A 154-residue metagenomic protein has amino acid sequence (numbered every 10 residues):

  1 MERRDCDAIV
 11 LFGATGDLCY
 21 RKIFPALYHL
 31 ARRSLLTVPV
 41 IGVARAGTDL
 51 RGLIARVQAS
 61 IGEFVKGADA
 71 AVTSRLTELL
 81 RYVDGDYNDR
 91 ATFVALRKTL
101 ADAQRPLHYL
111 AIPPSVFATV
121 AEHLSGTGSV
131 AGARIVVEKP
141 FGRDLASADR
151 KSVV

Functional and structural regions predicted by a protein language model:
M1-G52, R97-K98: N-terminal low-complexity, Ser/Thr- and acidic-residue-enriched intrinsically disordered segments
C6-D7, S34-P39, T77-L79, R105 (+1 more regions): Short glycine-/polar-rich loops that comprise or flank the Walker A/P-loop and associated switch/sensor motifs
I23-P25, I54, V120-L124, D149: Short amphipathic alpha-helical segments
R32-R81: Glycine-rich phosphate-binding loop and adjoining beta1-alpha1-beta2 segment of Rossmann-like nucleotide-binding folds
D86: Conserved acidic residues
R90-V94, K98-R134, F141-L145: Beta-loop-alpha module in the N-terminal Rossmann-like domain of NAD(P)-dependent dehydrogenases, especially those
V153-V154: Conserved small/polar residues in nucleotide/adenosyl-binding loops
